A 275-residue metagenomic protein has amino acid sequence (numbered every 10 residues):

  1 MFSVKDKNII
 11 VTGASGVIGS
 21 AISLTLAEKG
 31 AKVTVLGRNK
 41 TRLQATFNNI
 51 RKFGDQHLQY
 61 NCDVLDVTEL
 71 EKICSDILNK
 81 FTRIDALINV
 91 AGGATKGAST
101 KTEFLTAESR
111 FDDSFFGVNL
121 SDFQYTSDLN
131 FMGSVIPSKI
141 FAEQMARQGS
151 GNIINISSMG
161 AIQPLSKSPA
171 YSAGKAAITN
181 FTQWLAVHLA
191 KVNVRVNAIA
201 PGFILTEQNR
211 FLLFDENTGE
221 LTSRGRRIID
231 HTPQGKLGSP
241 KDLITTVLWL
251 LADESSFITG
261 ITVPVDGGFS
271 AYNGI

Functional and structural regions predicted by a protein language model:
S15-V17: Conserved glycine-rich cofactor-binding loop
A98-F115, N119-Q124, I228: Substrate-binding pocket helix/loop in short-chain dehydrogenase/reductase
S138, G174: Active-site helix of classical SDR
E143, V187-H188, S256: Alpha-helical segment proximal to the catalytic Tyr-Lys
S158: Residue(s) in the substrate-gating loop at a strand-loop-helix junction that position the organic substrate next
Q163, L248, T259-I275: Short C-terminal tail/terminal secondary-structure segment of NAD(P)H-dependent dehydrogenase/reductase domains
A190, R195, I258-G260: Short, small/polar-rich loop/turn modules that mediate ligand/substrate recognition or access, typified
